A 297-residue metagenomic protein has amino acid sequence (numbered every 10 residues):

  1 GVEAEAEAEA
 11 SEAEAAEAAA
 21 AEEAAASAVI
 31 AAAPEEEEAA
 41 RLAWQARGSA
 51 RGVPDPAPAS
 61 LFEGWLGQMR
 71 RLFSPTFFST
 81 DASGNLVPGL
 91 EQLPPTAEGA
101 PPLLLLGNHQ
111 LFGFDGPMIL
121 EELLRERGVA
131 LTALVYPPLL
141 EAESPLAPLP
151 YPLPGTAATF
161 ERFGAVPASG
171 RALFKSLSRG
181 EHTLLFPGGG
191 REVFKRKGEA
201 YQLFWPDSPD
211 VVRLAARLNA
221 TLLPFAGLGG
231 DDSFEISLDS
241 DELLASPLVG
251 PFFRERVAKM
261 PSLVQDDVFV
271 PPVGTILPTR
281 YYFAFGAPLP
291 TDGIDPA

Functional and structural regions predicted by a protein language model:
E3-E5, A10-R41, R47-W65, K175-A297: Non-catalytic C-terminal accessory region of glycerolipid acyltransferases and related lyso-lipid remodeling enzymes
A10-E122, R127-R171: Membrane-anchoring hydrophobic helices of lipid-metabolizing enzymes
